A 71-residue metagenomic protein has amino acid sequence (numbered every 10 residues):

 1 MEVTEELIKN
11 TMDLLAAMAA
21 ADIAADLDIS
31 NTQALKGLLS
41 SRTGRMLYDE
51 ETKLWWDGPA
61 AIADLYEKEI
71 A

Functional and structural regions predicted by a protein language model:
M1-A71: C-terminal alpha-helical interaction appendages
